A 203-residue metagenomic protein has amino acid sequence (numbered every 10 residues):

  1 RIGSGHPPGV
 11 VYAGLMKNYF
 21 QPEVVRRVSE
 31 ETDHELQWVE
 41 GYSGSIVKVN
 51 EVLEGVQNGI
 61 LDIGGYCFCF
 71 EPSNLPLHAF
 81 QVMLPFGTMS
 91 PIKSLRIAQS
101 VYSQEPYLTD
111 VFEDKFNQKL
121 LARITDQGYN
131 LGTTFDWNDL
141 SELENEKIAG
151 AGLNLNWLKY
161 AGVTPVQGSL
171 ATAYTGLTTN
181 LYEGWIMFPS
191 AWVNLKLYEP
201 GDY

Functional and structural regions predicted by a protein language model:
R1-Y19, S43-V47, W192: Extracytoplasmic "Venus flytrap"
G5, S43, C69, L153 (+2 more regions): An acidic- and aromatic-residue-enriched active-site/binding cleft used to recognize and process polar
K17-R26, E35, Q57, D62-I63 (+2 more regions): Contiguous mixed-secondary-structure segments that line small-molecule binding/active-site clefts of soluble domains
T32-D33, I46: N-terminal beta-loop-helix "entrance" segment that forms/cooperates in small-molecule cofactor or anionic ligand
D33-V39: Residues at or immediately flanking beta-strands
V39-E54, A151-L153, P165-T179: Short helix-initiation/N-cap motifs at beta->coil->alpha
G168-Y203: Extracytoplasmic/periplasmic substrate-binding proteins
